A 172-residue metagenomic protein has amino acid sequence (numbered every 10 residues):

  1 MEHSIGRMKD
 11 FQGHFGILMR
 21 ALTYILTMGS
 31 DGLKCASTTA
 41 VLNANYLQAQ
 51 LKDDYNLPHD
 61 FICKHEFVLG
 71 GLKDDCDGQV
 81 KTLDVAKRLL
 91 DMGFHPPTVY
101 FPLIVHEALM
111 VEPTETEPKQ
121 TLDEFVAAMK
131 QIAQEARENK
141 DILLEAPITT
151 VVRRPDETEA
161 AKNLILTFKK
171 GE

Functional and structural regions predicted by a protein language model:
M1-F15, R20-T27: Long, C-terminal catalytic modules of enzymes
S4, I25-E172: Non-catalytic terminal extensions of PLP-dependent enzymes
